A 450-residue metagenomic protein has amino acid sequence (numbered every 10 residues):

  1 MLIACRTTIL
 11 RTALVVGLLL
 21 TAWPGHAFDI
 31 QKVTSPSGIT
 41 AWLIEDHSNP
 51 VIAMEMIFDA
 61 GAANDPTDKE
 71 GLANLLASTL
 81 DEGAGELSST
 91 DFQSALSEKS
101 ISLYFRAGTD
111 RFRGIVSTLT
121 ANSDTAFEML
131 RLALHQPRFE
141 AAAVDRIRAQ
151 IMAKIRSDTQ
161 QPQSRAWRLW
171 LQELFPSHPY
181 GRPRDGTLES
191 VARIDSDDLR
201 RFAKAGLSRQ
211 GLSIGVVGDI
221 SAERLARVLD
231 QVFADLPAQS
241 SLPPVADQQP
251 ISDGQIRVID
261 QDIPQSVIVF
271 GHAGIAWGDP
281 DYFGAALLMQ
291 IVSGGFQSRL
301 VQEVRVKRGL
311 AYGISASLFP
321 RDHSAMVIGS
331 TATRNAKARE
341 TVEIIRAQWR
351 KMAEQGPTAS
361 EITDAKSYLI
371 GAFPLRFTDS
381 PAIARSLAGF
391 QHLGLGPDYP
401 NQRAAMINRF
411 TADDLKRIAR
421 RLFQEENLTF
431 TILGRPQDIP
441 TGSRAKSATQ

Functional and structural regions predicted by a protein language model:
L2-A13: Bacterial N-terminal signal peptides that target proteins for export
A22-P24: N-terminal signal peptide c-region/cleavage motif recognized by signal peptidases
H26-P50: N- or domain-start disorder-to-order transition segments that initiate the globular core
I30, E55-T120, P183, G295-L310: M16/MPP (pitrilysin/insulinase) zinc-metallopeptidase core fold and M16-derived inactive scaffolds
T34, D91-S241, V258, A276 (+3 more regions): Charge-rich, well-structured scaffold segments of protease-associated domains
W42-L43, P50-A53, A63-P66, P440: Short, solvent-exposed loop/turn elements at domain surfaces
D46, E55-I57, S241-Q297: His/Glu-based metal-binding/catalytic segments typifying zinc-dependent metallopeptidases
I52-M56, L212, Q265-I268, V327 (+1 more regions): Small-molecule pocket liners
